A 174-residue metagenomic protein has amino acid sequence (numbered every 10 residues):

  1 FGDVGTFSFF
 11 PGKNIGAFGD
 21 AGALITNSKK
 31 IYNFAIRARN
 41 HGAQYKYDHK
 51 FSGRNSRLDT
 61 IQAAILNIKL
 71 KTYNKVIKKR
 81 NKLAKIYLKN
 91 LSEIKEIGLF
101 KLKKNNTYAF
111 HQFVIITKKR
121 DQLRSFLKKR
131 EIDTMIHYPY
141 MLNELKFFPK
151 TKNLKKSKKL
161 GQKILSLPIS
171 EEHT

Functional and structural regions predicted by a protein language model:
F1-G16, Y45-K50: Conserved active-site segment immediately N-terminal to the catalytic lysine that forms the internal aldimine
F7-S8, G22-N27, N67: Short beta-strand-to-turn element immediately C-terminal to the catalytic PLP-Schiff-base lysine in fold type I
G19: Zn2+-dependent peptidoglycan hydrolase active-site motif and core
N27-T174: PLP-dependent aminotransferase class I/II
